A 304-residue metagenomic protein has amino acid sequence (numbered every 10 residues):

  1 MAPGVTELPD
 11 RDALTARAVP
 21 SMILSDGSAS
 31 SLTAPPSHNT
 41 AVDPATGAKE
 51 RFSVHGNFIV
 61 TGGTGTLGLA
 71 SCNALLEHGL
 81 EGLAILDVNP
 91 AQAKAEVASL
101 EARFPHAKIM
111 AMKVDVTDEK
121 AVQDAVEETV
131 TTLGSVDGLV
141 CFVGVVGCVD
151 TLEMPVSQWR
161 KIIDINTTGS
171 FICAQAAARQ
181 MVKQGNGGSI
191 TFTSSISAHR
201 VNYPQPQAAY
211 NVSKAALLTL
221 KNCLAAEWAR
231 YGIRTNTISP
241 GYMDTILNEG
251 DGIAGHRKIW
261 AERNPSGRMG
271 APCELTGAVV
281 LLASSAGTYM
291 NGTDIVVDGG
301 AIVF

Functional and structural regions predicted by a protein language model:
L32, S37-K49, V280, N291-F304: Short C-terminal tail/terminal secondary-structure segment of NAD(P)H-dependent dehydrogenase/reductase domains
D43-A84: Canonical Rossmann dinucleotide-binding motif of NAD(H)/NADP(H)-dependent dehydrogenases/reductases, specifically
L80-E96: Conserved glycine-rich Rossmann-like NAD(P)H-binding loop of the short-chain dehydrogenase/reductase
V140, A229-R234, M290-G292: Short, small/polar-rich loop/turn modules that mediate ligand/substrate recognition or access, typified
D150-T151, P155-I163, P206, N248 (+1 more regions): Substrate-binding pocket helix/loop in short-chain dehydrogenase/reductase
A174, S213, K221: Active-site helix of classical SDR
R179, A226-E227, T288: Alpha-helical segment proximal to the catalytic Tyr-Lys
